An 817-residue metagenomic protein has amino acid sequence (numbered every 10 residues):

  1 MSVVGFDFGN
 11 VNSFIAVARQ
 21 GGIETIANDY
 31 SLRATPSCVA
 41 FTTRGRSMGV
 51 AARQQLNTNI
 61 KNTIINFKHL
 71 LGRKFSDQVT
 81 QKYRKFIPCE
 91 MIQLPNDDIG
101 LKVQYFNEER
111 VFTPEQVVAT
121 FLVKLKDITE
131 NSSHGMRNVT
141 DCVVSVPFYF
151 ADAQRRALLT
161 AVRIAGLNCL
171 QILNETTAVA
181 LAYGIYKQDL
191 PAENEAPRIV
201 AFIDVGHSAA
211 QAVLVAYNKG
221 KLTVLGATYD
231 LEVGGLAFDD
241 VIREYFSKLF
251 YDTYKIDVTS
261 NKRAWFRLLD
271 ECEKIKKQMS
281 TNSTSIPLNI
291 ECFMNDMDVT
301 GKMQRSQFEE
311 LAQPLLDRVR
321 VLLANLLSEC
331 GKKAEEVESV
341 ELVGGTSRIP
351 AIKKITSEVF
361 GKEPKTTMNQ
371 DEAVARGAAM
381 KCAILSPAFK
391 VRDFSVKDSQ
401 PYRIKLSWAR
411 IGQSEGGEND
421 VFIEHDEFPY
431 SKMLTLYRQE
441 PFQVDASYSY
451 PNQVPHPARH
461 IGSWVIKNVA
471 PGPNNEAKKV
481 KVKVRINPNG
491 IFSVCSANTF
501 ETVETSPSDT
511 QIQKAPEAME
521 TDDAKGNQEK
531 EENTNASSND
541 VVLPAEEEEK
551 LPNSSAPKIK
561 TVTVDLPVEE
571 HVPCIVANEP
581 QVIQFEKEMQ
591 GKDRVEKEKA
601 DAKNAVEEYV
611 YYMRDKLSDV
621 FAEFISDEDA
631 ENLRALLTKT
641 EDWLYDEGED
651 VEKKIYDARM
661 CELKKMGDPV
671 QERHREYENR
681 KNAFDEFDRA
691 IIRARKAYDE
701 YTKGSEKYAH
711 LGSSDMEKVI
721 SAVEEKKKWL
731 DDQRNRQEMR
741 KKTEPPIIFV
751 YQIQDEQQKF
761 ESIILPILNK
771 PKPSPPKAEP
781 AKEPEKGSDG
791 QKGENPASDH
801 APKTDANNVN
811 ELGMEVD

Functional and structural regions predicted by a protein language model:
M1-K82, E90-L94, F106-E115, T120 (+1 more regions): Oxyanion-binding/catalytic loops of NTP- or PPi-dependent enzymes
I87: Internal, Lys/Arg-enriched amphipathic helical interaction segments that engage polyanionic partners
I99-Q104: Generic recognition of long tandem-repeat/solenoid scaffolds
